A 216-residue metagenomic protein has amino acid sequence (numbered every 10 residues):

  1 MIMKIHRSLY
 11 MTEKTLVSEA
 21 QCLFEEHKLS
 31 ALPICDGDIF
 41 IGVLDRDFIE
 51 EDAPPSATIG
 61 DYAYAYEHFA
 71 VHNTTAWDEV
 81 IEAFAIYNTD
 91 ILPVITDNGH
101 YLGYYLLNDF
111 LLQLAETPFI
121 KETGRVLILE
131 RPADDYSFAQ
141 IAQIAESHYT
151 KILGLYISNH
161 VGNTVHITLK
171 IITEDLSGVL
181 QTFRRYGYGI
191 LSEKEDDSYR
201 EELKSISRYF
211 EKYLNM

Functional and structural regions predicted by a protein language model:
M1-L23, H27, I34-C35, F40-D45 (+5 more regions): Bateman/CBS regulatory modules and CBS-like beta-alpha motifs in cytosolic regions of diverse proteins
S18, E50, L111: Nucleotide phosphate-binding site architecture
I39, F48, D197-S198: Low-complexity, compositionally biased segments
E51-S56, L114: Regulatory loop-to-helix N-cap segments in sensory/regulatory domains that couple ligand/signal detection
F69-A70, I95-D97, Y101-D109, Q113-M216: Cytosolic regulatory modules rich in charged/polar residues
